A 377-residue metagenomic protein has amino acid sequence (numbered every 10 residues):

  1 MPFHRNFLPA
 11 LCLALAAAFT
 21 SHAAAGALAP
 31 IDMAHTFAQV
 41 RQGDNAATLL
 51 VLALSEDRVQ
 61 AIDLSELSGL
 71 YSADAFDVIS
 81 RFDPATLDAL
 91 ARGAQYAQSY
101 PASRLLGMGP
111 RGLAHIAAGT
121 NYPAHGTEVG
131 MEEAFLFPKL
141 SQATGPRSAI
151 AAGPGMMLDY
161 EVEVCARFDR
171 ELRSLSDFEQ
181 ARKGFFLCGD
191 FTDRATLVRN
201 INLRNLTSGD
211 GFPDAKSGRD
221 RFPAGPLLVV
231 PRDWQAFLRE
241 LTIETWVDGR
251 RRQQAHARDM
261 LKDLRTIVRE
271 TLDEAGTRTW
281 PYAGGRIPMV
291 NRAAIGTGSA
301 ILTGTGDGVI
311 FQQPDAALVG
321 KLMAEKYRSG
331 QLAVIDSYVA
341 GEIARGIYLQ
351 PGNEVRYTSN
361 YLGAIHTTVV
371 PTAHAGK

Functional and structural regions predicted by a protein language model:
M1-P9: Bacterial N-terminal signal peptides that target proteins for export
A10-A18: Bacterial N-terminal signal peptides
S21-A25: Sec/Tat signal peptide C-region and signal peptidase I cleavage site
G26-A46, S55-D57, S65-H256, K262-R265 (+6 more regions): Active-site microenvironments in enzyme catalytic cores
T36, E163, G298-A300, G306 (+1 more regions): Residue-level marker of beta-strand positions
A124, V309-F311, A364-H366: Flexible loop/turn segments at secondary-structure boundaries
I267-L349: A conserved acidic, glycine/proline-rich C-terminal tail/linker
S329-K377: Conserved glycine-rich phosphate/nucleotide-binding loop and adjacent Mg2+-coordinating catalytic segment
